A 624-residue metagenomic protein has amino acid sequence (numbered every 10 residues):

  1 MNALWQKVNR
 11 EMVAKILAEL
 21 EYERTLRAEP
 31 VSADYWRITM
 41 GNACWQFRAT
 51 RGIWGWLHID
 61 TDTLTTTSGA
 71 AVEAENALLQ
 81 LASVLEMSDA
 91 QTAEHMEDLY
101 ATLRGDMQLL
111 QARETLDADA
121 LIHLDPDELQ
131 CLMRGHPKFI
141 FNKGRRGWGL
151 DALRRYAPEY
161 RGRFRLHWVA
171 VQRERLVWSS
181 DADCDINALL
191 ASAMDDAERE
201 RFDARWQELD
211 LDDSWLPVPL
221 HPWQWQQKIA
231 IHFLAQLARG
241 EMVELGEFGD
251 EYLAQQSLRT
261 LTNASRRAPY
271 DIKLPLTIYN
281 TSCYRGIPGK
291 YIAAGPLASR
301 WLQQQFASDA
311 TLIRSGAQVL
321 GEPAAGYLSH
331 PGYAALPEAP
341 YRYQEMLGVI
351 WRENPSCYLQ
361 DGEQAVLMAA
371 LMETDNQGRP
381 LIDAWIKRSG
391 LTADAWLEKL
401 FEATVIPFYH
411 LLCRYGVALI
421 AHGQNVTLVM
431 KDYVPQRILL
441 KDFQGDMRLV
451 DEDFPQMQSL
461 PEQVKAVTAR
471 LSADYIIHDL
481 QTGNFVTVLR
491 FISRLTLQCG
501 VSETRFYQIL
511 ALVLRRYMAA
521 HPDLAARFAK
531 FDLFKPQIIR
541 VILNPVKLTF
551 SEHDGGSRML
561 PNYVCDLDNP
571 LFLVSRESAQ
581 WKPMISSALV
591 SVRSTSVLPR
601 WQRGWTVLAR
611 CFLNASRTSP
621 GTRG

Functional and structural regions predicted by a protein language model:
M1-A403, M430-V590, C611: Nucleotide/phosphate-binding site architecture used for ATP/NTP-dependent chemistry
K399, R414-V417: Acyl activation and transfer enzymes in specialized metabolism, enriched for ANL adenylate-forming modules
H410: Protein kinase catalytic-loop region centered on the HRD/HxD motif
G416-V429: A short glycine-rich, hydrophobically flanked beta-strand micro-motif that places a catalytic Asp/Glu for divalent metal
G604, L608-F612: Alpha-helical membrane-targeting segments
